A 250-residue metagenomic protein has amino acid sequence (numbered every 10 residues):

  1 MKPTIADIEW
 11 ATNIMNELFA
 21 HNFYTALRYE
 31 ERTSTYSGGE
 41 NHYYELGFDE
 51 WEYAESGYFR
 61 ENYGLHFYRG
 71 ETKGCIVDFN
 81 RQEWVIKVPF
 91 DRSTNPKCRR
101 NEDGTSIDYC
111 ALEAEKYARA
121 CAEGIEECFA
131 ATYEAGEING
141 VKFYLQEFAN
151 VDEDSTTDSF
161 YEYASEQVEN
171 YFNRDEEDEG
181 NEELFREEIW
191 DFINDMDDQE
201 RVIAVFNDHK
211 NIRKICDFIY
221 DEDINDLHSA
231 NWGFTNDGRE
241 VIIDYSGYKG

Functional and structural regions predicted by a protein language model:
P3-R81, P89-D91: ATP-binding glycine-rich phosphate-binding loop
N62-C121: ATP-binding glycine-rich loop module of kinase domains
V77-D78, F148, F234: Conserved hydrophobic "DFG−1" position in protein kinase catalytic cores
W84, C128, Y144, D223 (+1 more regions): Protein kinase-like catalytic core scaffold
R100, Y171, E182, Y245-G250: Active-site Asp-x-Gly
G124-F206: Conserved structural core of kinase catalytic domains
K214-E222: Protein kinase catalytic-loop region centered on the HRD/HxD motif
D223-G250: Catalytic activation segment of kinase domains across protein kinase-like and atypical kinase folds
